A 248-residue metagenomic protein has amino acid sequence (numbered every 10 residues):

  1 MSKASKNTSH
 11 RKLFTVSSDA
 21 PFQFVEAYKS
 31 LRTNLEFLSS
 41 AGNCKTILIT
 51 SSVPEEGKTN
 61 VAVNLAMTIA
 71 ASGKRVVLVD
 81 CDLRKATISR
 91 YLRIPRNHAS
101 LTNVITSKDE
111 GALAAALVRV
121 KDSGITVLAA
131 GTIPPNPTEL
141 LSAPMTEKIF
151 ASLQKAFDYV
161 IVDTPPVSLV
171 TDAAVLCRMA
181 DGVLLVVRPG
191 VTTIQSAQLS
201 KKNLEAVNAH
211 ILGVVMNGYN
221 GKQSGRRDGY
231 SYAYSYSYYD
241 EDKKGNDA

Functional and structural regions predicted by a protein language model:
M1-L13, Q198-A248: Hydrophobic micro-sites
H10-A41, K108-D109, A114-R119, V127: Extended, non-globular alpha-helical segments
P21-R90: Walker A/P-loop phosphate-binding motif and the immediately C-terminal alpha-helix
I69-V127, T193: Phosphate-binding loop that captures ATP/GTP phosphates
L83-K85, E110, T132-P135, V167-S168 (+2 more regions): Conserved nucleotide-binding/hydrolysis micro-motifs of P-loop NTPases
L117-R119, A130-V170: Phosphate-binding/switch loop-helix module in NTP-utilizing enzymes
S152-K155, L169-G190: Inter-motif core of Ras-like GTPase G domains
